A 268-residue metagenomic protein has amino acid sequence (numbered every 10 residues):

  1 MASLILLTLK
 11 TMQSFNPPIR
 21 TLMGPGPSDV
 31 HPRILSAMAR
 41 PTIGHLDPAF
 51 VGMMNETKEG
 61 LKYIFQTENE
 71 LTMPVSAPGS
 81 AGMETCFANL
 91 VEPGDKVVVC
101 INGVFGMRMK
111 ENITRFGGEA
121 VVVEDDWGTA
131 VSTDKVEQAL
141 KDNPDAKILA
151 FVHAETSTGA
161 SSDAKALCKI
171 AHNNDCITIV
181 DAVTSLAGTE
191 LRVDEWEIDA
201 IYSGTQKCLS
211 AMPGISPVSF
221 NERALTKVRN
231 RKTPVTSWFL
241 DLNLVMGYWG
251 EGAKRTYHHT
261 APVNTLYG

Functional and structural regions predicted by a protein language model:
M1-P17: Basic/polar N-terminal segments that are highly enriched at the extreme N-terminus, encompassing both cleavable
I19-S76, S80: A glycine-/small-polar-enriched, mobile loop at the entrance of the PLP active site in fold-type I
L22-G24, M73-S76, V99, V122-V123 (+3 more regions): General beta-strand structural signal in soluble alpha/beta enzymes
D29-V30, Q206-G268: Active-site C-terminal subdomain of aminotransferase-like
E68-V98, N102, G106-E111: Conserved beta-loop-alpha segment that forms the PLP phosphate-binding cup at the N-terminus of a helix
V131-A187, A200, C208: Active-site phosphate-binding strand-loop segment of PLP-dependent enzymes
V193-Q206, S216: Conserved active-site segment immediately N-terminal to the catalytic lysine that forms the internal aldimine
